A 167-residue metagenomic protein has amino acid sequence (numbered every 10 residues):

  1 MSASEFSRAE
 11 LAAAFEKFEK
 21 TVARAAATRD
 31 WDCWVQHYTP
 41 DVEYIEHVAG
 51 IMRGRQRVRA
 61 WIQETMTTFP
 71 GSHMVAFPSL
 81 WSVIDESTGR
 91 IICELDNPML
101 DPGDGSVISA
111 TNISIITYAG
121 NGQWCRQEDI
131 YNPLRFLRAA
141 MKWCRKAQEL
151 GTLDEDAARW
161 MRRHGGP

Functional and structural regions predicted by a protein language model:
S2-A9, M66-P167: A beta-strand edge to alpha-helix "cap/lid" segment located at domain peripheries
S2-P40: Short acidic-aromatic low-complexity motifs
A13, K17-K20, R24, Q36 (+5 more regions): Charged/polar, solvent-exposed surface patches and flexible loops
A14-F18, A23, Y44-H47, M52 (+1 more regions): N-terminal/domain-start segments enriched in small and hydrophobic, helix-friendly residues, covering either
F15, R55-V58, S109: A structural signal for well-ordered alpha-helical scaffolds and beta->alpha junctions
W31-I92: A solvent-exposed, acidic/Ser-Thr-rich amphipathic alpha-helical stretch
